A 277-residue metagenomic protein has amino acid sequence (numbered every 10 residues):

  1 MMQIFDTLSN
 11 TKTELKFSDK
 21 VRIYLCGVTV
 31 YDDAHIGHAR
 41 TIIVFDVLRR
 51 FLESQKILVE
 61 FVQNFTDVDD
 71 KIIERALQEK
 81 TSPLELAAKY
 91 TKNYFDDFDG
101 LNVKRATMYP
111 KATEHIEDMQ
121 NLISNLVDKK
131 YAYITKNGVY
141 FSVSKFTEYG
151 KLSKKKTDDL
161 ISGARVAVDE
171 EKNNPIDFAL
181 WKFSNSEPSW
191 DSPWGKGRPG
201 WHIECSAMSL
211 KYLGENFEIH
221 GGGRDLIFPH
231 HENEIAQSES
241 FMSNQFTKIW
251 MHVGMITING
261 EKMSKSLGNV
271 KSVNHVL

Functional and structural regions predicted by a protein language model:
M1-Y31, D46, D118-L277: Alpha-helical recognition segments enriched in aromatics with Gly/Pro capping that present substrate-recognition
Q3, L58-E60, M108, I249: Conserved beta-strand segments of alpha/beta enzyme cores
S9-N102: N-terminal, positively charged nucleic-acid-binding surface of large information/translation enzymes
R40, K111, H230: Small/polar loops that bind or transfer phosphate-bearing groups
V62, P110, W181: Hydrophobic residues at beta-strand termini and immediately following loops that shape nucleotide-binding pockets
F65-D69, T91-Y94, K104-M119, K136-F146: Short, glycine/charge-rich beta-strand/loop segments that flank catalytic centers and engage negatively charged groups
L77-P83, M108-T113, G195, G223: The substrate-binding groove and active-site-proximal loops of carbohydrate-active enzymes, especially glycoside
E79, D97-V103, M119-K129: Active-site-adjacent, His/Asp/Glu-enriched structural segments that form or flank metal-binding and acid/base networks
